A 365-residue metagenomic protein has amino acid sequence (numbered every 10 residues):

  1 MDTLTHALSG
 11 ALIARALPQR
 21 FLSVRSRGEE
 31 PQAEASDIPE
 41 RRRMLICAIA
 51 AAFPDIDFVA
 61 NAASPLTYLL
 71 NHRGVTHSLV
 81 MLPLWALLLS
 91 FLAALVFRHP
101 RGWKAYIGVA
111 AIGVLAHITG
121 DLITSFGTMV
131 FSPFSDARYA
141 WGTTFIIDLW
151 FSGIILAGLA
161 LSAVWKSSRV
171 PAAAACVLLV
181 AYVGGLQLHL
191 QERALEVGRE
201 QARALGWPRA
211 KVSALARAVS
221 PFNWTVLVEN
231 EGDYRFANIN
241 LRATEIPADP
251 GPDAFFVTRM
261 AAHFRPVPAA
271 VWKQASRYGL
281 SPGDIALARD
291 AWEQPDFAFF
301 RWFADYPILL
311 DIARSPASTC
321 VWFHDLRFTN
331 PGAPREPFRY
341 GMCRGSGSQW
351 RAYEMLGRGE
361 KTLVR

Functional and structural regions predicted by a protein language model:
M1-R217: N-terminal membrane-targeting hydrophobic helices
V219-P221: Short solvent-exposed loop/turn micro-motifs enriched in small/polar/acidic residues
N223-R365: Extracytosolic and intramembrane catalytic regions of membrane-associated proteins in envelope/secretory systems
